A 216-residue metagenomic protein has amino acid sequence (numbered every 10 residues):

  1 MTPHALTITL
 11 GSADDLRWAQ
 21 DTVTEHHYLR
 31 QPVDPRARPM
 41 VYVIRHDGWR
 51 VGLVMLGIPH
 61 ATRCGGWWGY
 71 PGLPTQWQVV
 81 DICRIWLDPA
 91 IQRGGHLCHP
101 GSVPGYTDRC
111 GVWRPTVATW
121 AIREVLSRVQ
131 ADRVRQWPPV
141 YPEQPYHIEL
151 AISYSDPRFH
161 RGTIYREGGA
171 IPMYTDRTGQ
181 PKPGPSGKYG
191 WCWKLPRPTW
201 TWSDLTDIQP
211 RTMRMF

Functional and structural regions predicted by a protein language model:
M1-R45: Short amphipathic alpha-helix that is part of the acyltransferase structural core
W18, R38, H46, L56-R197: Acyl-donor binding region in acyl/amide transferases
L29-P32, I171-T175, S203: Short secondary-structure junctions
G52-L53: Short glycine-/small-residue motifs
T199-F216: Flexible, glycine-/basic-rich loop-and-beta segments that form/coincide with the SAM-dependent methyltransferase
